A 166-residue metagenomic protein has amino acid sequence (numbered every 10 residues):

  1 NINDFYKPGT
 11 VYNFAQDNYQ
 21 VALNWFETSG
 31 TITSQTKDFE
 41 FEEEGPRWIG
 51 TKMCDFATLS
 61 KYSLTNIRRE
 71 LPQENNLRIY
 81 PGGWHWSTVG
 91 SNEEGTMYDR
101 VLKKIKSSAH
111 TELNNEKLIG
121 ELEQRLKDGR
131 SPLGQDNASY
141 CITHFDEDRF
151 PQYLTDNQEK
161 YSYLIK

Functional and structural regions predicted by a protein language model:
N1-K166: Catalytic-site signature of metal-activated, phosphate-bearing donor transferases, centered on the GT-A/GT-A-like
